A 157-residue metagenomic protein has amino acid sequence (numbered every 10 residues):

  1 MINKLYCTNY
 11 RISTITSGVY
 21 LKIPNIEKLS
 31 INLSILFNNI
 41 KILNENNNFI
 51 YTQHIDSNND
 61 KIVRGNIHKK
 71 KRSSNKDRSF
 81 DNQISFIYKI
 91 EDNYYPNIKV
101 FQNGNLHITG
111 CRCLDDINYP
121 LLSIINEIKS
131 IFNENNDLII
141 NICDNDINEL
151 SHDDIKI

Functional and structural regions predicted by a protein language model:
M1-I157: Intrinsically disordered, low-complexity polar/charged tails and linkers
